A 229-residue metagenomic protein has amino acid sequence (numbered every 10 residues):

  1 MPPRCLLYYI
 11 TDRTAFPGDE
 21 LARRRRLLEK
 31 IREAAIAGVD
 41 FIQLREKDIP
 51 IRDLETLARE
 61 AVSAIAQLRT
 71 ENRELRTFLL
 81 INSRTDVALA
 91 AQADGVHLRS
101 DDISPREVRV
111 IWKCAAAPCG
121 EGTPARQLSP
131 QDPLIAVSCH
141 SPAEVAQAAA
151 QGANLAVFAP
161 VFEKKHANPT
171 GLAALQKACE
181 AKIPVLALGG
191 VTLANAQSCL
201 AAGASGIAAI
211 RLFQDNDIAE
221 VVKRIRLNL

Functional and structural regions predicted by a protein language model:
M1-P105, R109-K113, Q131-N154, N168-A173 (+3 more regions): Conserved N-terminal beta1-alpha1 strand-loop-helix module at the mouth
Q67, K113-A125: Intrinsic, low-complexity polybasic segments
A159-F162: Flexible, gly/ser-rich surface segments that form the specificity/activation loops bordering the active-site cleft
K165: Conserved beta-loop-beta/alpha segment of the NTase-like Rossmann-fold superfamily that binds/positions NTPs
C179: An acidic, glycine-rich surface segment that forms the CoA-thioester-binding/catalytic face of crotonase-fold enzymes
S205-G206: Internal alpha/beta core interface subdomains
